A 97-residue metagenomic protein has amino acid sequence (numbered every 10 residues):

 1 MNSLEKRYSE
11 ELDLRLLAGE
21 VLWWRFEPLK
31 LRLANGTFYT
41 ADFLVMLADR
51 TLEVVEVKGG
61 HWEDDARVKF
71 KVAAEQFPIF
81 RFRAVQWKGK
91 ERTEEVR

Functional and structural regions predicted by a protein language model:
M1-R97: Electrostatic, structured charged patches in enzyme active sites and in nucleic-acid/phosphate-binding
